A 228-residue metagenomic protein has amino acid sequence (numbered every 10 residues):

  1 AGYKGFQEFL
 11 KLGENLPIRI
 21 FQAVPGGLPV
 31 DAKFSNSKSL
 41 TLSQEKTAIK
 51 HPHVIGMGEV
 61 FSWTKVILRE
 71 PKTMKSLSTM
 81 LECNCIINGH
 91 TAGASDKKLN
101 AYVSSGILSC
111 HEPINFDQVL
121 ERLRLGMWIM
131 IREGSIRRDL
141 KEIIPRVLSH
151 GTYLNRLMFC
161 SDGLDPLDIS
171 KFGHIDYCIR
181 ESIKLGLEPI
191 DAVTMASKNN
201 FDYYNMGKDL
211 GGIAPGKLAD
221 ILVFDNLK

Functional and structural regions predicted by a protein language model:
A1-N84: Divalent-metal coordination cores built from histidine and acidic residues
F6, R69, D96-V103, R138-T152 (+2 more regions): Histidine/acidic-residue-rich catalytic or RNA/ligand-binding cores of hydrolases and nuclease-related proteins
I20-V24, I55-E59, I87-G89, S109-H111 (+2 more regions): Hydrophobic faces of well-ordered beta-strands that scaffold small-molecule active sites in alpha/beta enzyme cores
L28-S37, W63-I67, A94-D96, I136-R138 (+1 more regions): Short, small-residue-enriched loops and turns at beta-alpha junctions that line or gate enzyme active sites
H53-V54, A101-S109, L123-M130, Y153-R156: Glycine-enriched alpha-helix->loop->beta-strand junction motifs that scaffold or abut catalytic
E59-D117, E133: Divalent metal-binding pocket/active-site signature
S135, I221-K228: Phosphate/diphosphate-binding loops
V147-F224: His/Asp/Glu-enriched, well-ordered alpha-helical/loop segment that forms or immediately abuts the divalent-metal
